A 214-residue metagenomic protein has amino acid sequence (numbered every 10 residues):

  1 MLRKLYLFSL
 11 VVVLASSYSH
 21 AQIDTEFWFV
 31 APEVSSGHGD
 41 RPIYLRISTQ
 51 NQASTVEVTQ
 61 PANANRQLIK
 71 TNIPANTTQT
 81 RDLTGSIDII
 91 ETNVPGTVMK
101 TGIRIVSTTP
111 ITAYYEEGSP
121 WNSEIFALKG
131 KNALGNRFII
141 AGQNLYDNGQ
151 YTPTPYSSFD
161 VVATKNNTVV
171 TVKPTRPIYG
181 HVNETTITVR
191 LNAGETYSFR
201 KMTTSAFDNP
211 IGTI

Functional and structural regions predicted by a protein language model:
M1-D24: Bacterial Sec-dependent N-terminal signal peptides
Q22-G212: Conserved functional hotspot residues at active sites or interaction interfaces
